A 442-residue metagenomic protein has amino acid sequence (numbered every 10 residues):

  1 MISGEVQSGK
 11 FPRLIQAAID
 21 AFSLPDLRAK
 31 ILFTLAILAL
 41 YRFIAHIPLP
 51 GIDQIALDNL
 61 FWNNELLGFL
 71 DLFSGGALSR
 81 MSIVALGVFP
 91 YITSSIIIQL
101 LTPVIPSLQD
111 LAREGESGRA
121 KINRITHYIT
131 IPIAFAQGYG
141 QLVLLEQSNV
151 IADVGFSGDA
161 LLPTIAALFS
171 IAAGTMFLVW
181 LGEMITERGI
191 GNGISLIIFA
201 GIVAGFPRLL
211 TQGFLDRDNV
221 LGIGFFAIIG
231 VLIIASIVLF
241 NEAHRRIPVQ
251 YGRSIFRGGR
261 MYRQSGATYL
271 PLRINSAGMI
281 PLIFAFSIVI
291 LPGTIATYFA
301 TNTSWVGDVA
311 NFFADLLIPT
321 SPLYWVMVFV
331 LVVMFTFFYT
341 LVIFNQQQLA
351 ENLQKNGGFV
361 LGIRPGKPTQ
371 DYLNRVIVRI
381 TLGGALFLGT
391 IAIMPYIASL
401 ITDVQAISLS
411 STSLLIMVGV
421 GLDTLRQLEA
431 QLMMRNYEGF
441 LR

Functional and structural regions predicted by a protein language model:
I2-A112, S117-R442: N-terminal cationic and glycine-rich segments that engage phosphates or anionic surfaces
